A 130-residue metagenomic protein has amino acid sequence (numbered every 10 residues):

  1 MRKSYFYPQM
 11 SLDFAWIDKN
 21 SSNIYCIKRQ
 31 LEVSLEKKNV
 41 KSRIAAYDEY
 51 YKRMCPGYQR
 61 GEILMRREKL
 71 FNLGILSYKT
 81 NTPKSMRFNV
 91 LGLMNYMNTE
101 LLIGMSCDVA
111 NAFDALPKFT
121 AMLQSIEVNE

Functional and structural regions predicted by a protein language model:
M1-R2, E100-E130: Surface-exposed amphipathic alpha-helical segments
M1-S42: Secretory pathway targeting signatures of secreted, lumenal, and periplasmic proteins
W16-K19, G92-M97: Short glycine/proline-enriched loop/turn "hinge" motifs that connect secondary-structure elements and lie
S22-C26, N72-G74, N98-G104: Glycine-rich, often proline-containing surface loops adjacent to acidic residues and nearby aromatics that form
R29-Q30, T80, M105-C107: Short beta-strand-to-loop capping motifs
V33, P83, V109-N111: Solvent-exposed loop/turn segments at secondary-structure junctions within structured extracellular/periplasmic domains
N39-A46, D114-K118: Short amphipathic alpha-helical segments
S42-N95: Signature of long, low-cysteine stretches enriched in small and polar/charged residues
